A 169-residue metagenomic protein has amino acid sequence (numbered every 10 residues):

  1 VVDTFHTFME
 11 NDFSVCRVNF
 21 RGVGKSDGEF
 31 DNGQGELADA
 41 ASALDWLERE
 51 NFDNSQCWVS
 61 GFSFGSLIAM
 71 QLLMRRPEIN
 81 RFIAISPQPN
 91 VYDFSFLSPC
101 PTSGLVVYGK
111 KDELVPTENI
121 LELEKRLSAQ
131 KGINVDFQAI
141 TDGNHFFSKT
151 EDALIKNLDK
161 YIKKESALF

Functional and structural regions predicted by a protein language model:
V1-F52: Serine-hydrolase catalytic machinery in alpha/beta-hydrolase-like enzymes
N51-F62: Alpha/beta-hydrolase fold nucleophile elbow
G61-A69: Gly/Ala-rich beta-loop-alpha elbow adjacent to hydrolase catalytic centers
C100, V106-Y108, D112: Short beta-strand/loop motif that positions the catalytic acidic residue of the alpha/beta-hydrolase fold
T102, P116-R126: Short alpha-helix in the alpha/beta-hydrolase fold that links the catalytic acid
K111-V115, H145-F146: Acidic catalytic loop of the alpha/beta-hydrolase fold
K125-F146: Catalytic histidine neighborhood in serine/cysteine hydrolases with alpha/beta-hydrolase-type architecture
S148-I162: Post-His helix in hydrolase/transferase enzymes
